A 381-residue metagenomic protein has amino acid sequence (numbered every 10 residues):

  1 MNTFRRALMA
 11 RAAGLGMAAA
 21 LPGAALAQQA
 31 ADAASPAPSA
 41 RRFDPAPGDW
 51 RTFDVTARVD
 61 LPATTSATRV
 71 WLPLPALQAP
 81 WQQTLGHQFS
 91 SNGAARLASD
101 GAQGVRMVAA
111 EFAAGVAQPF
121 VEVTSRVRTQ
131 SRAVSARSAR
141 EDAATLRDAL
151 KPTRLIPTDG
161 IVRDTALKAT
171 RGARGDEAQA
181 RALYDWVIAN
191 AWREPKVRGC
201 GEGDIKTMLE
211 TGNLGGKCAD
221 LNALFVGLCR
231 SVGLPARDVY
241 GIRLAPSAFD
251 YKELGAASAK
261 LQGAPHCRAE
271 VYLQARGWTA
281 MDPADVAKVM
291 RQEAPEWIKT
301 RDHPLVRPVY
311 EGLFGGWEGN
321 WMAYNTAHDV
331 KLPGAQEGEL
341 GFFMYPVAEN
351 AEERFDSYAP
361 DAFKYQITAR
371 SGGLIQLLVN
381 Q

Functional and structural regions predicted by a protein language model:
M1-G16: N-terminal secretory signal peptides and thylakoid transit peptides that target proteins across membranes
A24-L26: Sec/Tat signal peptide C-region and signal peptidase I cleavage site
Q28-S131: Intrinsically disordered, low-complexity N-terminal segments that are enriched in acidic
A63, D176, C218-N222, Q262-P265: Active-site-proximal structural scaffolding
D100, F120-G212: Acidic low-complexity segments
Q179, L183, L214-V232: Active-site nucleophilic cysteine motif
A223-Q336: Hydrophobic/aromatic-rich core segments of domains that either
V309-Q381: Low-complexity, Gly/Ser/Thr/Pro-rich intrinsically disordered linker/tail segments
